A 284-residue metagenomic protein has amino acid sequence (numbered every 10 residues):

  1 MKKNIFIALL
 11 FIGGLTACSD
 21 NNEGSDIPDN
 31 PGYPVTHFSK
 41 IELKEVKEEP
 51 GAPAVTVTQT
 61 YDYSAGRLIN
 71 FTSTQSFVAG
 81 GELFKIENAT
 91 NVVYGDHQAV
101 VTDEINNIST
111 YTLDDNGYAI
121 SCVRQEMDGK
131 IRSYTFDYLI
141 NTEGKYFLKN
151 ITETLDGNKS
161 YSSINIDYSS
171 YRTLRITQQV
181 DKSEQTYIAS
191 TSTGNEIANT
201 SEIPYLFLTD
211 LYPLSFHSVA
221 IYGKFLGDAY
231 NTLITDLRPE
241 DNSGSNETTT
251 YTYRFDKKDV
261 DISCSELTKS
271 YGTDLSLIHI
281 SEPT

Functional and structural regions predicted by a protein language model:
I5-G13: Sec-dependent N-terminal signal peptides
T16-A17: C-terminal motif of bacterial Sec signal peptides marking the signal peptidase cleavage site
N21-S281: Buried hydrophobic residues that stabilize the cores of well-folded domains
